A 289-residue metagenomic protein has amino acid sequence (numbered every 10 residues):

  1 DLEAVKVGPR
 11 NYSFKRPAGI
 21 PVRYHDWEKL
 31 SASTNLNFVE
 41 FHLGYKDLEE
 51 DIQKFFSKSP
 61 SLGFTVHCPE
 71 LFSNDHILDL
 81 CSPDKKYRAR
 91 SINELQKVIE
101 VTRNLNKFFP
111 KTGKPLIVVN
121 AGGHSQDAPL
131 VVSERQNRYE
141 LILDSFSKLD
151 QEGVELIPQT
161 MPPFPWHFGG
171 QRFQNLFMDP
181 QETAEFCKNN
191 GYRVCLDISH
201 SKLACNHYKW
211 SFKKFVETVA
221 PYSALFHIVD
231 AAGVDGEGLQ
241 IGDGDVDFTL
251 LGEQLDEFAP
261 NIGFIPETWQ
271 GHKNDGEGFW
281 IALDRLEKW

Functional and structural regions predicted by a protein language model:
D1-E100: N-terminal pre-domain/capping segments
V7-V22, N37-F41, L62-C68, I117-V119 (+4 more regions): Hydrophobic faces of well-ordered beta-strands that scaffold small-molecule active sites in alpha/beta enzyme cores
P21-E28, F38-K54, S125-P129, F164-F168 (+4 more regions): Acidic-and-aromatic substrate-binding clefts and catalytic sites of carbohydrate-active enzymes
W27-N35, D47-L71, E100-K114, D144-G153 (+4 more regions): Acidic (Asp/Glu)-rich catalytic clusters
E70-S73, G122, A231: Short connector loops/turns at beta-strand edges and beta->alpha or beta->beta junctions
I77-K86, F173-F177, H200-N261, W269-Q270: Gly/Pro-rich active-site loop or hairpin
L80-R193, L203: Active-site acidic/histidine proton-transfer and metal-coordination neighborhood in alpha/beta enzyme cores
K273-W289: C-terminal helical cap(s) of enzyme catalytic domains, especially alpha/beta-barrels
